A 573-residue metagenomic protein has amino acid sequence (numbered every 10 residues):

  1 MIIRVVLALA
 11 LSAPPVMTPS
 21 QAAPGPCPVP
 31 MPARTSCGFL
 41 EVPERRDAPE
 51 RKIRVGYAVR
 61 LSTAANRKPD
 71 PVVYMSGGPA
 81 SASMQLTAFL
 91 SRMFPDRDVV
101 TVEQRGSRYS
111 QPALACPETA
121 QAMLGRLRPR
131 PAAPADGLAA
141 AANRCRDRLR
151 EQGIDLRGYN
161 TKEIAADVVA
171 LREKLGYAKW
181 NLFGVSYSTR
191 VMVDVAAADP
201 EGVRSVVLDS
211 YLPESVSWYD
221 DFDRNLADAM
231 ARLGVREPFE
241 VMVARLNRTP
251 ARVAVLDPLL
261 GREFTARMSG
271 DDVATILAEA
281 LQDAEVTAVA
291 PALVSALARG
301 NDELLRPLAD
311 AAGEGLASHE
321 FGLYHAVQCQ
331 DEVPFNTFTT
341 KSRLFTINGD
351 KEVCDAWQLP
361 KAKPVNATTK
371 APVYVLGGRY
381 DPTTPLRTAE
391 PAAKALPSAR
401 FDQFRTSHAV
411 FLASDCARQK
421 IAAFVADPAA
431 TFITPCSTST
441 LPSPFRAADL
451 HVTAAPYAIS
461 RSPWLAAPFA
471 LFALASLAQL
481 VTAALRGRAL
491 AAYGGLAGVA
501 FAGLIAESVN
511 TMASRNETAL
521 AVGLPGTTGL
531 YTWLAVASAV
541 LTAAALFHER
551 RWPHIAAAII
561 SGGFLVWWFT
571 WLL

Functional and structural regions predicted by a protein language model:
M1-T18, L40, V168: Secretory targeting and sorting signals
T18-E263, R267, A326-Q328, E332-A393 (+1 more regions): Gly/Pro-rich cap/lid or specificity-loop segments adjacent to the active site
I154-R157, E263-F264, I276-A280, G313-L316: Second-shell loop/turn segments in exported
L212-M230, L293-S295, N301-G313: Flexible "cap/lid" loop of the alpha/beta hydrolase fold
R267-S295: P-loop NTPase catalytic cores that bind/hydrolyze ATP
D283-A284, L293-L304, A311, G315 (+2 more regions): Short loop/turn hinge sites at secondary-structure boundaries
R299-D302, A395-F401: Structural alpha-beta junctions
E303-E332: Long, low-complexity segments enriched in small/aliphatic residues
